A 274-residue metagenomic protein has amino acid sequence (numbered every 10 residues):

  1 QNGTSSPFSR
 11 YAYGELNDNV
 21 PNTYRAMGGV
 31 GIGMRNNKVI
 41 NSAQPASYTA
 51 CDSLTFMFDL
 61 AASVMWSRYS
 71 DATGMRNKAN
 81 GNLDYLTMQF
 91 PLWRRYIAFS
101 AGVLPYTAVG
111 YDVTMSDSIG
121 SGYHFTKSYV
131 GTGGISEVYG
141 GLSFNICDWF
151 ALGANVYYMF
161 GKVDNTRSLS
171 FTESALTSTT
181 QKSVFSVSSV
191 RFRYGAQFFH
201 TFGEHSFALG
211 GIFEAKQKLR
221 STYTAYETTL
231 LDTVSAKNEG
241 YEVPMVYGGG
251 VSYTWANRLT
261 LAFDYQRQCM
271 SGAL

Functional and structural regions predicted by a protein language model:
Q1-P105: N-terminal, post-signal peptide beta-strand-biased segments of exported outer-membrane/organellar beta-barrel and other
N2-A26, W93-L274: Outer-membrane beta-barrel porins/channels
